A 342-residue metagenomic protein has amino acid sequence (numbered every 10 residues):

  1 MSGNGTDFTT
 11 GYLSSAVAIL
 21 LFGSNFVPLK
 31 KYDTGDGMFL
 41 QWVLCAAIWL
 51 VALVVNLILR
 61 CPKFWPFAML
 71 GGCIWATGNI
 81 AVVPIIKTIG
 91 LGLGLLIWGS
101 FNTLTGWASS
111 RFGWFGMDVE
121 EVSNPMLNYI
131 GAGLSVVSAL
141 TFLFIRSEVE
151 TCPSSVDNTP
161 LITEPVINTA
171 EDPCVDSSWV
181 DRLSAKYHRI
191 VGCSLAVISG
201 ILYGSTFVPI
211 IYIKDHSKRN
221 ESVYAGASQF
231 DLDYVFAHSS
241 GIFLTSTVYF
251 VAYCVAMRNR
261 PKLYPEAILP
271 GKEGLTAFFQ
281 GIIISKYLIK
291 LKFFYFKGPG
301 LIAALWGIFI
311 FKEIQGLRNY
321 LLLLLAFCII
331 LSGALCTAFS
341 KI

Functional and structural regions predicted by a protein language model:
M1-I342: Polytopic alpha-helical membrane proteins, predominantly small-molecule transporters/carriers
